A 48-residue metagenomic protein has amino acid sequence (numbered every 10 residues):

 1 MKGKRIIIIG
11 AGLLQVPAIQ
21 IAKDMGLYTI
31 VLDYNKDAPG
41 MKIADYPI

Functional and structural regions predicted by a protein language model:
M1-I48: ATP-binding N-terminal substructure of ATP-dependent carboxylate-amine bond-forming enzymes
